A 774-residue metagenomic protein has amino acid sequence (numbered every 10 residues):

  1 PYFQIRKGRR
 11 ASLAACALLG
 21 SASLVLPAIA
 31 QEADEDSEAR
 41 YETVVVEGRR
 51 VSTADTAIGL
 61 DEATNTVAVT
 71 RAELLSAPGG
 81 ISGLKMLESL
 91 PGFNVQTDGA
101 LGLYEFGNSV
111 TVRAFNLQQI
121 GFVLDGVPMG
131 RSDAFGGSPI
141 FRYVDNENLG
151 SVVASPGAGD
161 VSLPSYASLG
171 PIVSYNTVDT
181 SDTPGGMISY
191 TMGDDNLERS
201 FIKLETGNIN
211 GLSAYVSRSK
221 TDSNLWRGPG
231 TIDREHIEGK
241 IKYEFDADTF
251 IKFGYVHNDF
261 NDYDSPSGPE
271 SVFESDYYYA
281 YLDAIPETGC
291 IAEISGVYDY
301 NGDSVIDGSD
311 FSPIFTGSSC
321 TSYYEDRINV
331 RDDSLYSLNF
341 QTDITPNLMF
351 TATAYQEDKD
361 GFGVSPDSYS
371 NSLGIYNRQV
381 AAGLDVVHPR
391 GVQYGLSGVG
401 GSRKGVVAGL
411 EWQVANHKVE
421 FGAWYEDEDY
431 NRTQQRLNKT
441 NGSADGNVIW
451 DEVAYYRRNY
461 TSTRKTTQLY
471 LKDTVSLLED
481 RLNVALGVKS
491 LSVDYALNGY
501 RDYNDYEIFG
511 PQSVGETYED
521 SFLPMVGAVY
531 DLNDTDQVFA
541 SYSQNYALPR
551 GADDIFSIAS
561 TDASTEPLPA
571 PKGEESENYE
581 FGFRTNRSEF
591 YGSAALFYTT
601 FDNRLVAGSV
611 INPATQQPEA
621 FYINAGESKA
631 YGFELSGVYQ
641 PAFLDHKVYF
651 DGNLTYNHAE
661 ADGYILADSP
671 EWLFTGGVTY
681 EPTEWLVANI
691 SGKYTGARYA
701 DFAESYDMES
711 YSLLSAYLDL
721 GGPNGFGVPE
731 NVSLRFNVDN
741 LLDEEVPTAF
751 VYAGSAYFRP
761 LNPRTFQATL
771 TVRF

Functional and structural regions predicted by a protein language model:
G8-A11, A15-C16, A30-Q31, V256 (+8 more regions): Conserved C-terminal beta-signal and adjacent last beta-strands/turns of outer-membrane beta-barrel proteins
T43-P78, S109, A154: N-terminal periplasmic "start-of-domain" segments of outer-membrane beta-barrel proteins
L84-P128: Extracytoplasmic beta-strand/coil segments of soluble accessory domains associated with Gram-negative outer-membrane
V110, V127-P156, N176, V272-F273 (+1 more regions): Short acidic/polar hinge/loop motifs at secondary-structure boundaries that mediate gating or recognition
Y143-S189: A beta-strand signature from Gram-negative outer-membrane beta-barrel systems, especially the internal plug domain
G185-M187, M192-D222, R227-S304, I328-M349 (+1 more regions): Transmembrane beta-barrel wall of Gram-negative outer-membrane proteins
N339-Y355, K359-G363, D531, Q537-S543 (+5 more regions): Membrane-embedded beta-barrel scaffold of Gram-negative outer-membrane proteins
A415-N416, L477-V484, E589-Y591, A595-V610 (+3 more regions): Gram-negative outer-membrane beta-barrel transporters
